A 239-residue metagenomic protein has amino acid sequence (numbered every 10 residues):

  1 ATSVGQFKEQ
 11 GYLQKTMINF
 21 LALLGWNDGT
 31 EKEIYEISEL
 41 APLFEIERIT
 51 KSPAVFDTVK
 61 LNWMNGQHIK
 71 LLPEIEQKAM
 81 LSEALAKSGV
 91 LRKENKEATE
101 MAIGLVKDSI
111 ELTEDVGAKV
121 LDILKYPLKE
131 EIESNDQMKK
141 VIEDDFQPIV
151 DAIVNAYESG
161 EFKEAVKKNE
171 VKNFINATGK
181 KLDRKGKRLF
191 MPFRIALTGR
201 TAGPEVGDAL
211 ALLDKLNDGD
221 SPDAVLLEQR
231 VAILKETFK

Functional and structural regions predicted by a protein language model:
A1-N19, L24-G29, P42-L71, L210-A224: Conserved phosphate-binding loops in nucleotide/dinucleotide-binding enzymes
F7-K15, K51-D57, K93-M101, K180-R188 (+1 more regions): Structural motif
L21, M64-N65, I103-I110, L124 (+3 more regions): Short alpha-helical scaffolding segments that buttress acidic/His motifs in well-ordered protein cores
G25-T30, K70-E74, E114-A118, G199-V206: Short helix-capping/linker segments at secondary-structure and domain boundaries
I34-L43: A glycine-rich phosphate-binding loop feature that marks nucleotide/adenosyl-phosphate handling sites
E39, W63, M101, N173 (+1 more regions): Amphipathic alpha-helical interaction segments
E74-L182: Small-residue-rich helix-loop
N169-K239: Charged substrate- and nucleic-acid-binding regions of tRNA-handling and nucleotidyl-transfer enzymes, centered on
